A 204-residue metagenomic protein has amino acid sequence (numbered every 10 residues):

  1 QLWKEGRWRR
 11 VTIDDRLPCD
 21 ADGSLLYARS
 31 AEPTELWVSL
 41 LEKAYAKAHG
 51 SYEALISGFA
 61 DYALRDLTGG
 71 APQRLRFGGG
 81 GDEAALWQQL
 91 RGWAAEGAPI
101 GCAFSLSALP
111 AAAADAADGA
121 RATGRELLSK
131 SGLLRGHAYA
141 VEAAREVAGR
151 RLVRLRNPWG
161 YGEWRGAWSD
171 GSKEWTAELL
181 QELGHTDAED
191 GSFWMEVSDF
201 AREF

Functional and structural regions predicted by a protein language model:
Q1-F204: Accessory/interaction modules and long regulatory regions
